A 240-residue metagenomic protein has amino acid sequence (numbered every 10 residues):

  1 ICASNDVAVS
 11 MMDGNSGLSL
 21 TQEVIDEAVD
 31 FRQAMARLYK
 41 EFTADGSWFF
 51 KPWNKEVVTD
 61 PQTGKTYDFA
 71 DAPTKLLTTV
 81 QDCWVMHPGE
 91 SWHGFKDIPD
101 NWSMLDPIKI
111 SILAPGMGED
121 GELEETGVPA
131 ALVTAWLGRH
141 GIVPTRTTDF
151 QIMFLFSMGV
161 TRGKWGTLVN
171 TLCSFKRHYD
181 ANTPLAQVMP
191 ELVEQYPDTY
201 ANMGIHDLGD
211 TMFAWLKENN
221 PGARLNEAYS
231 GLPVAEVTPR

Functional and structural regions predicted by a protein language model:
I1-D13: Mobile "lid/hinge" segments at catalytic clefts and subdomain interfaces of large enzymes
N15-R240: Non-catalytic terminal extensions of PLP-dependent enzymes
